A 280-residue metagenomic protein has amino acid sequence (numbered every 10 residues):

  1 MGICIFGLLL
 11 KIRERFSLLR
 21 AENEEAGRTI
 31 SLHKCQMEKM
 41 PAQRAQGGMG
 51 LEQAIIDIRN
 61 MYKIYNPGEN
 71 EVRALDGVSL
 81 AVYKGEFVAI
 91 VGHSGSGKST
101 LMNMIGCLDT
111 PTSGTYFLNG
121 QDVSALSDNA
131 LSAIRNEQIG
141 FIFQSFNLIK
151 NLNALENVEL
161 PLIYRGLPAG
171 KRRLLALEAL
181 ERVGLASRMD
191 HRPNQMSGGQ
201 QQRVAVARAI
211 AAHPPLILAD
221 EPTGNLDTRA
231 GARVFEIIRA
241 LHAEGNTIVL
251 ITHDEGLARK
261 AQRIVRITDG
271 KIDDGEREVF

Functional and structural regions predicted by a protein language model:
C4, L9-L19, E25-I64, D274-F280: ABC-family P-loop ATPase nucleotide-binding domain
Q53-I267: ABC family nucleotide-binding domain
I264-E276: H-loop (His-switch) and adjacent beta-strand-loop-beta switch element of ABC-type ATPase nucleotide-binding domains
